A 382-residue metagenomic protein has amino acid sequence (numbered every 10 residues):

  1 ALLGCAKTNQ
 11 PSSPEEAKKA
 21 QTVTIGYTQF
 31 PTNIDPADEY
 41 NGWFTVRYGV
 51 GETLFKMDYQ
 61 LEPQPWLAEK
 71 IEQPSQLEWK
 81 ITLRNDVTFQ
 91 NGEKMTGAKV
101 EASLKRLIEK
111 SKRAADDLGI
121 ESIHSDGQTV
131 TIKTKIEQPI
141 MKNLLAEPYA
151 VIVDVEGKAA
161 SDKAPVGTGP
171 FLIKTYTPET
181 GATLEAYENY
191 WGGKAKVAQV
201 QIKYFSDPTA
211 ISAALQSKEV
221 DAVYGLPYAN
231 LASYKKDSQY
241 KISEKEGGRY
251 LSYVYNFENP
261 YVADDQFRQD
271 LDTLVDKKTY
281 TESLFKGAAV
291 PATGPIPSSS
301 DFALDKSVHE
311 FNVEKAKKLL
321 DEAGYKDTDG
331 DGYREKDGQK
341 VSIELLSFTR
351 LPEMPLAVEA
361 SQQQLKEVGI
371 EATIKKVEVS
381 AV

Functional and structural regions predicted by a protein language model:
A1-V23, P36, E62, R106-E109 (+3 more regions): Short, low-complexity disordered leader/linker segments with a strong preference for bacterial N-terminal type II
I25, G92, K366-V382: Periplasmic binding protein-like
G26-S75, K105, V166: N-terminal lobe/hinge region of extracytoplasmic solute-binding protein
E62, A146-A195, Q199, T209 (+2 more regions): Gly/Pro-rich hinge or "lid" segments in bacterial periplasmic/extracellular proteins
E69-S111: Aromatic- and charge-enriched surface segment that lines or borders ligand/interaction sites
E72, Q76-E78, A115-V155: Surface-exposed binding/hinge segments that line and control ligand-binding clefts or catalytic entry sites
A159, E188-S233, I370-T373: Ligand-site clamp/hinge motif
A263-Q363: Append "and occasionally in soluble cytosolic enzymes with long acidic Gly/Pro-rich linkers
